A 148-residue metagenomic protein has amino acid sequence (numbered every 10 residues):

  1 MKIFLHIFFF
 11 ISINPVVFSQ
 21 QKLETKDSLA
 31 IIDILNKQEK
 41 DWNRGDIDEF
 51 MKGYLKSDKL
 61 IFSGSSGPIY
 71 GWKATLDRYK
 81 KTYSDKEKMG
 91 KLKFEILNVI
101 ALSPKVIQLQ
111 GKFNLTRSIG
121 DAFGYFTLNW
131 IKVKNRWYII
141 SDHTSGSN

Functional and structural regions predicted by a protein language model:
F4, S12, V17-G53: Short, low-complexity N-terminal intrinsically disordered segments enriched in polar/charged residues
K37-K40, R44, D48, Y70 (+2 more regions): Surface-exposed, polar/charged faces of alpha-helical domains in mature secreted/periplasmic/lumenal proteins
Q38, F50-M51, K59-L60, T75 (+2 more regions): Hydrophobic pocket/interface hotspot
L55, S66, N98, G111-F113 (+2 more regions): A mature extracytoplasmic/lumenal domain signature
K56, L102-S103, V133: Structural motif
K59-Y70, S84-E87: A short gly/proline-enriched turn/hairpin at secondary-structure junctions
A74-S118: Surface-exposed, charged secondary-structure patches
F123-N148: Short beta-strand edge/turn micro-motifs at domain boundaries
